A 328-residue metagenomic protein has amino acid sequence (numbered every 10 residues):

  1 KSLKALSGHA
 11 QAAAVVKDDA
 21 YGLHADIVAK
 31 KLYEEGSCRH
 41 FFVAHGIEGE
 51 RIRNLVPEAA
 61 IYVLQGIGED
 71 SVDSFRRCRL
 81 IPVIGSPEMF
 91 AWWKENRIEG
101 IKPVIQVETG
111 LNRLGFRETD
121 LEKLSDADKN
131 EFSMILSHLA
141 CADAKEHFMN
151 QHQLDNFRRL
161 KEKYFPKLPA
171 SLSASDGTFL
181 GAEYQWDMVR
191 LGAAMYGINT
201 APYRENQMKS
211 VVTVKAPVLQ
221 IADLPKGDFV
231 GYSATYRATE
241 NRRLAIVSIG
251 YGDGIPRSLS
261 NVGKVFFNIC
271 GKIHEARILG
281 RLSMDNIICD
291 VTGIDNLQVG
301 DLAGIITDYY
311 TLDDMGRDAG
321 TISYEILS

Functional and structural regions predicted by a protein language model:
K1-K4, I47-E48, I67-E69, G85-W92 (+3 more regions): Active-site anion/phosphate-binding pocket segments in diverse small-molecule metabolic enzymes
S7-S171, Q185: Active-site-proximal beta-alpha core segment in soluble small-molecule metabolic enzymes
